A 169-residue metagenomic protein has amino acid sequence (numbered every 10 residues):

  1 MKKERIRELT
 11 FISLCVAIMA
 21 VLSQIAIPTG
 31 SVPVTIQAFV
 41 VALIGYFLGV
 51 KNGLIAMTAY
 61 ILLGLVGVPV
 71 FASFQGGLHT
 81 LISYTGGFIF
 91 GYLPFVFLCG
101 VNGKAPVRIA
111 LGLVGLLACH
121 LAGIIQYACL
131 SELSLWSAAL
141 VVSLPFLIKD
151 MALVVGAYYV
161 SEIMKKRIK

Functional and structural regions predicted by a protein language model:
M1-L54: Hydrophobic transmembrane alpha-helices
R5, V50-I55, K104-I109, S134-L135: Membrane-helix interface segments
T10-L14, V21, L78-L121: Short helix-perturbing small/polar motifs within transmembrane alpha-helices
I18, L22, A26, I44 (+10 more regions): Alpha-helical membrane-inserting segments
S23-I36, I61-F95: Interfacial aromatic-anchored transmembrane helix boundaries in multi-pass membrane proteins
I36-Q37, L81-I82, S134-L140: Juxtamembrane helix-entry segments on the extracytoplasmic side of multipass membrane proteins
L54-V66, A110-G115: Central hydrophobic cores of alpha-helical transmembrane segments in multi-pass integral membrane proteins
F74, A105-K169: Membrane-embedded alpha-helical hairpins and interfacial helices in multi-pass inner-membrane proteins
